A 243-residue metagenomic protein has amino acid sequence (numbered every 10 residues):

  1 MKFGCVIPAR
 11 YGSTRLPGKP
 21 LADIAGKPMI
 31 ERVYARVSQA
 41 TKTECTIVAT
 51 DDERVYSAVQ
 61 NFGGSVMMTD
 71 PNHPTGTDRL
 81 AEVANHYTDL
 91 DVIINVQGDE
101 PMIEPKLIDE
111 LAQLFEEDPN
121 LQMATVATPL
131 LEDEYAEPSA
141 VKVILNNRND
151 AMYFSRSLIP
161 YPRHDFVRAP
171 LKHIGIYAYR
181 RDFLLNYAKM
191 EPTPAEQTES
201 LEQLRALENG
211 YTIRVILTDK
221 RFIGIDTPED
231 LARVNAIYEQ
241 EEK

Functional and structural regions predicted by a protein language model:
K2-A49: N-terminal glycine-rich phosphate-binding loop and ensuing alpha1 helix
C5, T46-V48, I93, M123 (+2 more regions): Hydrophobic/aromatic residues located in beta-strands of well-ordered beta-sheets within soluble catalytic
T43, D89-L90, D118-L121, Y211: Short, high-confidence coil segments that cap the C-terminus of an alpha-helix and link into the following beta-strand
I47, E53-Q113: Short phosphate-binding loop-to-helix
T50-D51, I103, Y179, D226: A conserved hydrophobic position in a structured secondary element of the catalytic/binding core that shapes
I103-T193: Conserved core of the sugar-phosphate nucleotidyltransferase
R168-K243: Conserved alpha/beta core of the MobA/IspD/sugar-nucleotide pyrophosphorylase nucleotidyltransferase superfamily
